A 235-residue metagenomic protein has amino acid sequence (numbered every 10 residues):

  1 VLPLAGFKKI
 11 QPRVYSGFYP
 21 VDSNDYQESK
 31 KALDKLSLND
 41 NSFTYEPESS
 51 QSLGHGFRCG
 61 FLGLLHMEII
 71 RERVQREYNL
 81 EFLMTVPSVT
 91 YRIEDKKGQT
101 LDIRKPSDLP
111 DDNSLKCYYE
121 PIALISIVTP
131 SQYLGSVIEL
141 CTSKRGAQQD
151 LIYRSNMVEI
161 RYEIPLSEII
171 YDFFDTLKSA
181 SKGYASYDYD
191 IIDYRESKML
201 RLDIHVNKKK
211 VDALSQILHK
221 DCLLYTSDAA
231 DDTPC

Functional and structural regions predicted by a protein language model:
V1-S227: Structural and coupling elements of P-loop NTPases
Y225-C235: Single conserved hydrophobic/aromatic residue that forms the stacking wall/gate of nucleotide- or nucleobase-binding
